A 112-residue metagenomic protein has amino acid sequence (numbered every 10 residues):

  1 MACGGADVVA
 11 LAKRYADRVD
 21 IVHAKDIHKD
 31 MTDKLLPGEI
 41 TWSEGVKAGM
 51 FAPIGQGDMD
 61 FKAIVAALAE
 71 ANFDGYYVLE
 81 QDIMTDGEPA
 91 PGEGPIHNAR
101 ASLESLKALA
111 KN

Functional and structural regions predicted by a protein language model:
M1-D58, K111: Acidic/histidine-rich catalytic cores of soluble enzymes
V9-A16, K62-A66, R100, E104: Amphipathic, non-transmembrane alpha-helical secondary structure
R18-D20, A71-Y76, Q81: Short, well-ordered coil/turn segments that N-cap beta-strands
V22, I54, L68, Y77 (+1 more regions): Conserved, mostly hydrophobic/aromatic
I27, Q81-D82: Flexible loop residues that form catalytic and substrate-binding hotspots at small-molecule/glycan-binding clefts
A63-D74, S105-N112: A structural motif corresponding to the C-terminal end of an alpha-helix and its immediate exit/capping segment
T85-P89: A short acidic, helix-capping loop that chelates divalent metal ions and anchors anionic groups
A90-N112: C-terminal helical cap(s) of enzyme catalytic domains, especially alpha/beta-barrels
